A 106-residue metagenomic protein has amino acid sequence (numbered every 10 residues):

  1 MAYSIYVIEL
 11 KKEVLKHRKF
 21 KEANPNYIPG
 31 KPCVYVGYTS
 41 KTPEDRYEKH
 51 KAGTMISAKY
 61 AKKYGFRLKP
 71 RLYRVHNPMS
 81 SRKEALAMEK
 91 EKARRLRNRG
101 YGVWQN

Functional and structural regions predicted by a protein language model:
M1-E48, S80-K90: GIY-YIG nuclease catalytic motif and its immediate N-terminal context
K41-E44, E48, M55-N106: Aromatic/basic micro-patches that form nucleic-acid/chromatin recognition or nuclease catalytic surfaces
